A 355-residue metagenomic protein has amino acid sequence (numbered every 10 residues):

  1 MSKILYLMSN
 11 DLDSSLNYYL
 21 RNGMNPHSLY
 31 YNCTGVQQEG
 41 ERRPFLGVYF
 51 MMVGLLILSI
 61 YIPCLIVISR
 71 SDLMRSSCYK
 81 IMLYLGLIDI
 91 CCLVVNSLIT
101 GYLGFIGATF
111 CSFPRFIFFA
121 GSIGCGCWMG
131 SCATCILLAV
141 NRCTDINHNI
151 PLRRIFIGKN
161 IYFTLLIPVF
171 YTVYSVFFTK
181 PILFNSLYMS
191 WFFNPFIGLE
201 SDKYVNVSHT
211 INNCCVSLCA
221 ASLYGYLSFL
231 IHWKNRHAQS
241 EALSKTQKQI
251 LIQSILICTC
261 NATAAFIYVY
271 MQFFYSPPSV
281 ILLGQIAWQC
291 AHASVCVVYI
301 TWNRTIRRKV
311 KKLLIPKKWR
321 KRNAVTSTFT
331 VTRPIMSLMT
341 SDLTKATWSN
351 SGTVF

Functional and structural regions predicted by a protein language model:
M1-F355: Seven-transmembrane-like multi-pass membrane architecture, highlighting hydrophobic TM helices and the outer-facing
